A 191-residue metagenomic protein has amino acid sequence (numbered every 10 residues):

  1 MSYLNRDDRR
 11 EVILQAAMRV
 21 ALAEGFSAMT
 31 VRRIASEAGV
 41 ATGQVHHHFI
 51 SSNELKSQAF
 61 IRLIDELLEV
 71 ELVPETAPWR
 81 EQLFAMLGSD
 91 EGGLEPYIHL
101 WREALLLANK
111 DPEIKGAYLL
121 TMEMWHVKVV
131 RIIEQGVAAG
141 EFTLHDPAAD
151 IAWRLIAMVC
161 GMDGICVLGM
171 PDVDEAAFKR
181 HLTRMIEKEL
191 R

Functional and structural regions predicted by a protein language model:
M1-D8, L168: N-terminal intrinsically disordered/low-complexity leader segments
R9-V12, A16-E54, Q58: Helix-turn-helix
Q58, E69-H99, A148-L155, K179: Hydrophobic alpha-helical connector segments
I61-L67: Short, basic, alpha-helical segments at the C-terminal edge of helix-turn-helix-like DNA-binding modules
E71-E75, L120, W125-I133: Outer-membrane beta-barrel domain signature
G93-G116: Amphipathic alpha-helical segments used for helix-helix packing
I114-L119, E123, V137-I186: Hydrophobic/aromatic-rich alpha-helical bundle segments in the mid-to-C-terminal region
E187-R191: Generic C-terminal helix-cap and adjacent flexible tail
